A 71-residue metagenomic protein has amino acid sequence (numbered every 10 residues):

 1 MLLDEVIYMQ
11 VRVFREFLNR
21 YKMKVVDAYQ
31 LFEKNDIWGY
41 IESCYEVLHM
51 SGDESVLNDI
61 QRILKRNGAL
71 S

Functional and structural regions predicted by a protein language model:
M1-S71: C-terminal alpha-helical interaction appendages
